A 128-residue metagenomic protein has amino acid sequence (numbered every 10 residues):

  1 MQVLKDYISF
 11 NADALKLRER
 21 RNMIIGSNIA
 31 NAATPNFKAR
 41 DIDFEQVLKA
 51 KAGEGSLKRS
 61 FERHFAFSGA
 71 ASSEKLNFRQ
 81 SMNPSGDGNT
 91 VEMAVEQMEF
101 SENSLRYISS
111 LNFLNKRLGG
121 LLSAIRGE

Functional and structural regions predicted by a protein language model:
M1-E128: Amphipathic alpha-helical polymerization modules
